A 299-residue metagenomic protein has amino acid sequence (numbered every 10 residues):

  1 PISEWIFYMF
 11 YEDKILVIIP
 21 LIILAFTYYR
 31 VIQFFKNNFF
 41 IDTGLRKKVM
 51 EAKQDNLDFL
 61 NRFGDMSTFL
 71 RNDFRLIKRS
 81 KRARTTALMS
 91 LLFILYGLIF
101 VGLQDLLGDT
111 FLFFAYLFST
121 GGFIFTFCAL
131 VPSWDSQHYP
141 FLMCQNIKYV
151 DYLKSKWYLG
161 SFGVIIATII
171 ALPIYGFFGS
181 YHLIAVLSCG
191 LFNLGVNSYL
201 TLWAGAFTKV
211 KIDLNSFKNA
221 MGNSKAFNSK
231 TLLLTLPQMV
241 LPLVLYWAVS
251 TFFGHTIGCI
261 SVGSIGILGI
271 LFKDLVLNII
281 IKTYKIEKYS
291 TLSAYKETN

Functional and structural regions predicted by a protein language model:
P1-S136, Y149-N299: Hydrophobic alpha-helical transmembrane segments of membrane proteins
Y139: A glycine- and small/hydrophobic-rich beta-loop-beta segment that serves as a flexible "lid/hinge" or phosphate-binding
M143-K148: Short helix-to-coil transition segments within interhelical loops that connect adjacent transmembrane helices
